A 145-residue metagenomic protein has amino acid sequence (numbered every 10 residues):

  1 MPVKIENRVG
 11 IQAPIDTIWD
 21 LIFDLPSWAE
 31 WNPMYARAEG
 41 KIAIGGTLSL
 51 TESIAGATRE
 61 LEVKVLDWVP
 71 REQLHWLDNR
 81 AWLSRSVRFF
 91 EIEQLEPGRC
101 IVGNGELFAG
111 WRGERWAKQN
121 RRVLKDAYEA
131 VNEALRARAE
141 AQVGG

Functional and structural regions predicted by a protein language model:
M1-E39, A43: Hydrophobic ligand-binding cavity/cleft-lining segments
P2-R8, T47, E60, Q73 (+2 more regions): Intrinsic-disorder/low-complexity, polar/charged segments enriched in Ser/Thr/Lys/Arg/Asp/Glu/Gln
Q12-D16, A43, L66-R71, E91-I101: A short, structured loop/turn motif at beta-sheet edges
E39-S84, W111, E133-A134, R138-G145: Glycine-rich portal/gate segments that line the openings of hydrophobic small-molecule binding cavities
E52, D78, Q94, N104-E106: Residue-level recognition of conserved beta-strand positions in structured domain cores
I101, L107-G145: A conserved amphipathic terminal alpha-helix motif
